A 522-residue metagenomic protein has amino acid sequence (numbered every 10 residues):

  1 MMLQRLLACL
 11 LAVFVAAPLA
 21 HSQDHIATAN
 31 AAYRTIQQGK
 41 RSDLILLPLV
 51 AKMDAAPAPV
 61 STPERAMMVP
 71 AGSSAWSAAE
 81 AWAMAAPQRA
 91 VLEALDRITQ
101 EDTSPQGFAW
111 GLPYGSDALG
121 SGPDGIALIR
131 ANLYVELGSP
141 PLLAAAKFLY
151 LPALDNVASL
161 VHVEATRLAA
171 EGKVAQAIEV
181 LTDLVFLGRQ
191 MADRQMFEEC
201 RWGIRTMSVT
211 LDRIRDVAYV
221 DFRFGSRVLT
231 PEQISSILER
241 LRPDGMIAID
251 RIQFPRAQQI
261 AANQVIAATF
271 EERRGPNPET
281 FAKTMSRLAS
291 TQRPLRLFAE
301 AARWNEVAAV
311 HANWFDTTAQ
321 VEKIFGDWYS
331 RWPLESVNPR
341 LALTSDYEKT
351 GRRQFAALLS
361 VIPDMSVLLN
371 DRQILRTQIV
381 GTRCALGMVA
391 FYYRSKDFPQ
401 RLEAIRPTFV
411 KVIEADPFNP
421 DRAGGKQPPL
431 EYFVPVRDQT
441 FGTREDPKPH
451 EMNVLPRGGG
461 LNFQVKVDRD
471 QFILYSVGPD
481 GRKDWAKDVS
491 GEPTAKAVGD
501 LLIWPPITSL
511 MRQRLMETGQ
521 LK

Functional and structural regions predicted by a protein language model:
M1-Q4: N-terminal secretory signal peptides that target proteins for export/translocation
L7-P18: Bacterial N-terminal signal peptides
P18-K522: Short acidic linear motifs
